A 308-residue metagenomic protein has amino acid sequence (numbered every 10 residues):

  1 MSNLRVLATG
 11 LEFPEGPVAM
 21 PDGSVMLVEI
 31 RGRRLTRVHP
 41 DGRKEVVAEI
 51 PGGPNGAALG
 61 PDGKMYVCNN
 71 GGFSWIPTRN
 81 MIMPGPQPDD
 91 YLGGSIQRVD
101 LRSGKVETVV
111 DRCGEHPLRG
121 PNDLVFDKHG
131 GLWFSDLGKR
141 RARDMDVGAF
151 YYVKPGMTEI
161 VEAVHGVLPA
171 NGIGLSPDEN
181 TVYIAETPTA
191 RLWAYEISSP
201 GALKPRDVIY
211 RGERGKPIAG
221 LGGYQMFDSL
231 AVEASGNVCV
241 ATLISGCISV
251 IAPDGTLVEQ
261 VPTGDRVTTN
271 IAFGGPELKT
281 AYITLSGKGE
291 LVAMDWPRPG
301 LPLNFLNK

Functional and structural regions predicted by a protein language model:
M1-K308: Sequence-structural signature of mature extracellular/luminal beta-sheet repeat domains, prominently beta-propellers
